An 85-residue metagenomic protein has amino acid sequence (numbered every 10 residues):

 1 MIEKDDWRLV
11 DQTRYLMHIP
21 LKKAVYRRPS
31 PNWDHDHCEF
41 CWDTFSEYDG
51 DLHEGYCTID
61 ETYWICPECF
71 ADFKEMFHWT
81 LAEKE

Functional and structural regions predicted by a protein language model:
M1, Y26, C57-T58, F70-D72: Intrinsically disordered, low-complexity regions enriched in Ser/Pro/Gly/Gln/His and often acidic
M1-V25: N-terminal alpha-helical interaction blocks
P20-H37, Y56-D60: Short, flexible, mixed-charge glycine/proline-rich loop motifs that serve as phosphate/nucleic-acid-contacting
C38-W42, C66-C69: Short cysteine-rich clusters marking metal-coordination/redox-active sites
Y48-H53, M76-H78: Short Cys/His-rich "knuckle" micro-motifs
E61-K84: Short metal-binding segments enriched for Cys and/or His
